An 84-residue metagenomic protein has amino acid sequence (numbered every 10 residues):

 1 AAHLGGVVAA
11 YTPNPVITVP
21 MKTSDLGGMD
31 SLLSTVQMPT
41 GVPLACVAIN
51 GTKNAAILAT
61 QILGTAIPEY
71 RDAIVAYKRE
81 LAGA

Functional and structural regions predicted by a protein language model:
A1-P20: Glycine-rich phosphate-binding loop
M21-D25: Short, acidic/turn-prone active-site loops that include or flank metal/cofactor- and phosphate-binding residues
G27-A84: C-terminal binding/interaction regions
